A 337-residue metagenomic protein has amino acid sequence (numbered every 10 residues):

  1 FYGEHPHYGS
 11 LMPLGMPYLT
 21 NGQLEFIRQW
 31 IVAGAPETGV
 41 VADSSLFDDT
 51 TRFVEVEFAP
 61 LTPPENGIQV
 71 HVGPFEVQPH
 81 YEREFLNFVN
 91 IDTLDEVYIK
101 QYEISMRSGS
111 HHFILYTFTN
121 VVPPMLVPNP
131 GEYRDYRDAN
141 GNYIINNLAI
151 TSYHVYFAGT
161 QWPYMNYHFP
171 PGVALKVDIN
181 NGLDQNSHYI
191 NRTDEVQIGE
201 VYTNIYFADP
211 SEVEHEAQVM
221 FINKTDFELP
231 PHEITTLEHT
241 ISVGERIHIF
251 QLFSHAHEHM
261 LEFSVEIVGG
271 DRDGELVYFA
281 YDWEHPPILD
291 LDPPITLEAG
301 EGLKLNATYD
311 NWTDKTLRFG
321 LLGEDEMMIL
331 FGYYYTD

Functional and structural regions predicted by a protein language model:
F1-F75: Aromatic- and Gly/Pro-enriched helix-to-coil junctions and flexible linker segments
D49-D337: Beta-strand-centric surfaces of beta-sandwich/beta-rich domains
